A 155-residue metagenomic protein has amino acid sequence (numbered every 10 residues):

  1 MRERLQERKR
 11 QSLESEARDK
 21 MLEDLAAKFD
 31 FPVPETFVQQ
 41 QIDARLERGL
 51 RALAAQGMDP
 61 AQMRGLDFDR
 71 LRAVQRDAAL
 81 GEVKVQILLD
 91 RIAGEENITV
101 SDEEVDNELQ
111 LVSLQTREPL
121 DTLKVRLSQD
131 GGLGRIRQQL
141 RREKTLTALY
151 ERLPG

Functional and structural regions predicted by a protein language model:
M1-G155: Extended, charged alpha-helical "arm"/coiled-coil substrate-binding scaffolds, typified by the C-terminal helical
